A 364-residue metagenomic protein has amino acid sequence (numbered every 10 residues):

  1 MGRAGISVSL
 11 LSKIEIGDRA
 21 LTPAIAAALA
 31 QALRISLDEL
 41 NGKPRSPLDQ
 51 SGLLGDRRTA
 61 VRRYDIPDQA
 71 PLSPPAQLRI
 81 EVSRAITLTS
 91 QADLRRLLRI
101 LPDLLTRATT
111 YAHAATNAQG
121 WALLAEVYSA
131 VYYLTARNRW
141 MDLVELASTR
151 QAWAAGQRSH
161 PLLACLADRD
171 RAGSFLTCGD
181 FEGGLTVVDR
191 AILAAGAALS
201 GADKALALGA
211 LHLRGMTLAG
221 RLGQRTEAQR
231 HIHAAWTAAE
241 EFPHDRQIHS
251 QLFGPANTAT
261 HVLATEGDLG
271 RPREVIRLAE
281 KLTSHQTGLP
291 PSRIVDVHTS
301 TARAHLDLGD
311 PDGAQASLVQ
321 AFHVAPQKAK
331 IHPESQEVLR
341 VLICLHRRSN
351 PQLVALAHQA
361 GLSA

Functional and structural regions predicted by a protein language model:
M1-K13: Short alpha-helical DNA-recognition segment
G5, A24-E39: DNA major-groove recognition helix of helix-turn-helix/homeodomain DNA-binding modules
I16-D18, A27, R45: Residue-level detection of the helix-turn-helix DNA-binding "recognition helix"
R34-D49, T258: Short C-terminal boundary/hinge segments that cap the last helix of small helical domains
G42-A70: Short, charged recognition helix plus adjacent turn of helix-turn-helix-like nucleic-acid-binding domains
A70-A364: Conserved binding/catalytic microenvironments
